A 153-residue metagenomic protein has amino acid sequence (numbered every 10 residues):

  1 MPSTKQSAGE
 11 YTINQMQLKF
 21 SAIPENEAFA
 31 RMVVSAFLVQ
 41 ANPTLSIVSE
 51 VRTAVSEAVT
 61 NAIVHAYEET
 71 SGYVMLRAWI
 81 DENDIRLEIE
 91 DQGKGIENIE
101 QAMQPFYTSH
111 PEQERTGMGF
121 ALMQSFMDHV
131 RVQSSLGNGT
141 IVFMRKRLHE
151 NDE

Functional and structural regions predicted by a protein language model:
M1-Q17, A62-E153: Conserved beta-strand-loop-beta-strand hairpin that lines the nucleotide-binding pocket of ATP/GTP-utilizing enzymes
M16-F29: STAS-typified acidic loop motif
R31-S56: Conserved short strand/loop->alpha-helix "switch" segment adjacent to the catalytic nucleotide/phosphoryl-transfer site
E57-N61: Conserved polar catalytic motif of the HATPase_c/GHKL fold
